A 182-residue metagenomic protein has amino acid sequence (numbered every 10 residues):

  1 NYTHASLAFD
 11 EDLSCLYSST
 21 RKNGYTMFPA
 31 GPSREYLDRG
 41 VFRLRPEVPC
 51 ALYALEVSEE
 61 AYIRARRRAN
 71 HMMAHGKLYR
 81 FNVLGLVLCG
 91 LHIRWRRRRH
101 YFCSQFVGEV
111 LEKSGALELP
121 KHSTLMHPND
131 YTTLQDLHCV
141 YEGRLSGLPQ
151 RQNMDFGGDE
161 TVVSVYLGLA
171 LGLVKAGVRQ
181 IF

Functional and structural regions predicted by a protein language model:
N1-A170, V174-G177: Cysteine-nucleophile amide-bond enzymes
R179-F182: N-terminal glycine-rich anion-binding loops that anchor highly charged ligand groups
